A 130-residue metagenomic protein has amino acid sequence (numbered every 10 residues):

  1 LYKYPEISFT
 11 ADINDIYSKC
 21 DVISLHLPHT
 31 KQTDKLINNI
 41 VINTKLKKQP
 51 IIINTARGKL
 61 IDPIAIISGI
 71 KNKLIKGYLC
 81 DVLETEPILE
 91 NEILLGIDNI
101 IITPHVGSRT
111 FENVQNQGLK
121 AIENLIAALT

Functional and structural regions predicted by a protein language model:
L1-I93: Rossmann-like adenosine-cofactor binding region
E84-T130: C-terminal helix-to-coil terminal segments
